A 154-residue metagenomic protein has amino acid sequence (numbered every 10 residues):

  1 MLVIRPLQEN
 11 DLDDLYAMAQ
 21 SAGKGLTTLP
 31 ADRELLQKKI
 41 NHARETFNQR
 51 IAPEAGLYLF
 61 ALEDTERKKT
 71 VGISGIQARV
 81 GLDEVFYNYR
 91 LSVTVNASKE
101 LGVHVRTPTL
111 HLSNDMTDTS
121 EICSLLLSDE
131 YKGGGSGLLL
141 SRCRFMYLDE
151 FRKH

Functional and structural regions predicted by a protein language model:
V3-L15, T28: A short beta-loop-alpha structural element at the N-terminal edge of CoA-dependent acyl/N-acetyltransferase catalytic
E9, D13, G23, E34-Q37: Long, low-complexity intrinsically disordered regions in eukaryotic nuclear regulators
L15-G23, I40, R44: Hydrophobic alpha-helical core bundles mediating ligand binding, dimerization, or RNAP-core interactions
T28-V71, G75-F86: Active-site rim helix/loop that mediates acceptor-substrate recognition in acyltransferases
A78-S124: Conserved acyl-donor/pantetheine-binding loop and adjacent beta-alpha core of acyl/acetyltransferases and related
V105-T109, S124-L127, K132-L148: Conserved acetyl-CoA-binding loop-helix of GNAT-fold acetyltransferases
D115-L125, F145-H154: Conserved GNAT acetyl-CoA-binding A-motif
